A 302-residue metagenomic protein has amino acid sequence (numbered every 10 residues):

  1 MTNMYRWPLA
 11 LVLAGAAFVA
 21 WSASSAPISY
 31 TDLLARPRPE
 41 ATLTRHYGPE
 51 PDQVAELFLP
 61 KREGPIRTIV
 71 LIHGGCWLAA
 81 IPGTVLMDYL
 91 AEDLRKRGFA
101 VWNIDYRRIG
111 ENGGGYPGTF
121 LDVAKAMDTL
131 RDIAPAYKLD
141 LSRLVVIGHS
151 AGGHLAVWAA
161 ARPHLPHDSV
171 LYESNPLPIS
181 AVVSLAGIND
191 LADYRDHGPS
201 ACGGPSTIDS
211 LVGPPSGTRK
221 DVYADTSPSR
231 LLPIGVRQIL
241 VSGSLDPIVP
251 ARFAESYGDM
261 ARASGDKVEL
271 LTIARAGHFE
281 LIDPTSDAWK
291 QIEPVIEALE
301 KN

Functional and structural regions predicted by a protein language model:
S29-E40, E50, D193-R230: Mobile cap/lid helix-loop segments that gate and shape the active-site cleft of serine hydrolases
K61-P65, I69-D93: Short, surface-exposed "cap/lid" segments of acyl-processing enzymes
I81-A91, N103-L141: Catalytic nucleophile-loop/oxyanion-hole region of alpha/beta-hydrolase and closely related hydrolase-like folds
D128-H197: Primarily recognizes the serine-hydrolase "nucleophile elbow" in alpha/beta-hydrolase and SGNH/GDSL folds
L240-S242, D246: Short beta-strand/loop motif that positions the catalytic acidic residue of the alpha/beta-hydrolase fold
P247-F253: Conserved alpha/beta-hydrolase "acid-adjacent" motif
A276-S286: Catalytic histidine-centered segment of alpha/beta-hydrolase-like enzymes
T285-N302: Catalytic active-site module of serine/aspartate enzymes centered on a nucleophile-bearing elbow/loop
